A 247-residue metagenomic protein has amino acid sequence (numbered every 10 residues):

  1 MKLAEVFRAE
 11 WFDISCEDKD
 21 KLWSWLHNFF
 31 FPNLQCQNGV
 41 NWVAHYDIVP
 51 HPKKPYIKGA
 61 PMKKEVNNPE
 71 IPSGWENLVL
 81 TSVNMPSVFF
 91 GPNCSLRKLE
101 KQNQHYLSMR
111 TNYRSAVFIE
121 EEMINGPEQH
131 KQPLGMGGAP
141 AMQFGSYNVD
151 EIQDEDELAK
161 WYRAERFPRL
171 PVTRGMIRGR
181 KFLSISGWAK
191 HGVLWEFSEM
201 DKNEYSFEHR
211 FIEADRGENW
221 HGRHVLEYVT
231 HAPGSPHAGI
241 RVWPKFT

Functional and structural regions predicted by a protein language model:
M1-T247: Macromolecular interaction modules
